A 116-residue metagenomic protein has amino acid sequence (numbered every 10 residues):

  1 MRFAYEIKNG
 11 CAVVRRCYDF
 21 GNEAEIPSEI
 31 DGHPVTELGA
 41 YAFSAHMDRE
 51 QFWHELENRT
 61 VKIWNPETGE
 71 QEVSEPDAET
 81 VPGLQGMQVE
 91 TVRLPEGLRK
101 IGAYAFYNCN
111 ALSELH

Functional and structural regions predicted by a protein language model:
M1-C11, D19-T36, D48-K100, N110-H116: Structural signature of tandem-repeat unit edges
Y41-A42, G102-Y107: Consensus positions within tandem repeat domains that build extended binding/scaffold surfaces
